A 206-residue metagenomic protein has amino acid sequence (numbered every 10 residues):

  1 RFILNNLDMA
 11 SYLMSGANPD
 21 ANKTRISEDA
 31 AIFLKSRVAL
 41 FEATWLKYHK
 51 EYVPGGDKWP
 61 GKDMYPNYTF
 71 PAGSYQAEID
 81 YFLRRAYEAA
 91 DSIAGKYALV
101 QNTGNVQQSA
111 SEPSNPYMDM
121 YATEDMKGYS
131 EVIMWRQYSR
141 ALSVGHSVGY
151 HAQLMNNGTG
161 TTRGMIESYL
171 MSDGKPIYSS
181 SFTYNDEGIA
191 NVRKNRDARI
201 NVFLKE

Functional and structural regions predicted by a protein language model:
R1-N5, M9-Y12: N-terminal cofactor/phosphate-binding cores enriched in small/glycine residues, especially glycine-rich loops such as
L4, E28-D29, A39-E206: An aromatic- and glycine-enriched ligand-binding surface/loop that stacks and positions planar moieties
A10, A17, E42-L46: A short secondary-structure junction motif
L13-T24: Flexible helix-coil transition and linker loops at the boundaries of alpha-helical arrays
